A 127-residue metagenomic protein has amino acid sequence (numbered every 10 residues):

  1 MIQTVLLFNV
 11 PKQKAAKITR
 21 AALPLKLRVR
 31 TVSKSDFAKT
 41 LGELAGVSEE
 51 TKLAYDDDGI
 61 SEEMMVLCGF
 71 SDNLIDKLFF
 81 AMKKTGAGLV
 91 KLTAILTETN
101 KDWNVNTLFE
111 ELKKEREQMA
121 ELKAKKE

Functional and structural regions predicted by a protein language model:
M1-V47, K123-K126: N-terminal, charge-rich interaction modules
T4-L7, A22, S61-L67, L78: Short, structured motif recognition centered on aromatic/hydrophobic residues
K14-K17, I75-K125: Helix-rich interaction surfaces within compact, conserved domain-sized segments that mediate assembly or partner
I18-L27, E49-D58, I95-T99: Charged, low-complexity, helix/coiled-coil-prone segments
P24-R28, S48-T51, K84-A87, L112-E115: Short, low-complexity, polar/charged sequence segments that are solvent-exposed and flexible
L27-K34, D56-I60, V90: Generic detector of short, locally flexible boundary/turn motifs and exposed helical patches
F37-V66: Short, intrinsically disordered low-complexity segments
F70-S71: Conserved phosphate/oxyanion-binding catalytic-loop motifs
